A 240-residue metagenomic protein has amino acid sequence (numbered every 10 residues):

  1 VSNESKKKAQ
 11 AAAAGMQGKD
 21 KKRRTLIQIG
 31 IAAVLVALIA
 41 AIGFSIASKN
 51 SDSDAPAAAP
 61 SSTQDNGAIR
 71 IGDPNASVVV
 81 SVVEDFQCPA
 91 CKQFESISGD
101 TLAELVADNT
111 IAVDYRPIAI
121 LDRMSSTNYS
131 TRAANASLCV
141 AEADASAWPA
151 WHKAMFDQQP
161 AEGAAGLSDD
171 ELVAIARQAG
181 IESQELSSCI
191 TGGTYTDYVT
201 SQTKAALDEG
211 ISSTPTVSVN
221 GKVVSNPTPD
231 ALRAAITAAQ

Functional and structural regions predicted by a protein language model:
S2-S51, A174-Q240: C-terminal cap of thioredoxin/glutaredoxin-like
K49-S62: Ser/Thr/Pro/Gly-rich low-complexity linker/stalk segments immediately outside membranes or between
S61-S77: A short beta-strand-turn-helix
G72, P89-K92, S188-I190: Sequence contexts marking disulfide-bonded cysteines in secreted/extracellular proteins
G72-D73, A112, R116-P117, S218: Surface-exposed, interaction-prone regions with an acidic/low-complexity signature
P74, L105-D108, E209-S212: Extracellular/periplasmic catalytic domains that process cell-envelope and extracellular macromolecules
V79, E84-Q87, S213: Short pre-active-site segment immediately N-terminal to redox-active cysteine/selenocysteine motifs in thiol-based
F86, K92-D169: Structural alpha/beta surface segment adjacent to cysteine/selenocysteine redox centers across thiol/disulfide enzymes
